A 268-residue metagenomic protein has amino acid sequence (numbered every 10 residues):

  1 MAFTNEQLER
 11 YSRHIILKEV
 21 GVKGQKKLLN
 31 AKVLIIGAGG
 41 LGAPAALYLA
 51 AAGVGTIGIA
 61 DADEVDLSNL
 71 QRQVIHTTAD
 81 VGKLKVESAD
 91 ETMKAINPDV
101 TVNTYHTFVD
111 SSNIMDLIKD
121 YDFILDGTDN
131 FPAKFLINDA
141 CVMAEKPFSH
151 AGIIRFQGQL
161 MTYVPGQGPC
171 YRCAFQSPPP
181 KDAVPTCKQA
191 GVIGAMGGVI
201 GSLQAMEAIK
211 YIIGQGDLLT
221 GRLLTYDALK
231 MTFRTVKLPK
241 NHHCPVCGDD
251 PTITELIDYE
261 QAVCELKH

Functional and structural regions predicted by a protein language model:
M1-H268: Adenine nucleotide-associated cytosolic modules
